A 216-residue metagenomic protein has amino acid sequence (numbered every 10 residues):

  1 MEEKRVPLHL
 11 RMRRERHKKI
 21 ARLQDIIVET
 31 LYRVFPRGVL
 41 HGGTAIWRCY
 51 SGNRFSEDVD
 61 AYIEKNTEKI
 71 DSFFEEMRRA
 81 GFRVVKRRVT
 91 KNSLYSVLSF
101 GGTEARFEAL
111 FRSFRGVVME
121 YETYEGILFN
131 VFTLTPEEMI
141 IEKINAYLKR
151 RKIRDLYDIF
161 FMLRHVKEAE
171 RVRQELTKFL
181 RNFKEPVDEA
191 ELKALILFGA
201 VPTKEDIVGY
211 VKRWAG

Functional and structural regions predicted by a protein language model:
M1-G38, S51-V59, E64-K65, K69-G216: Structured mid-to-C-terminal alpha-helical surface segments
L40-A45: Glycine-rich beta-strand-to-loop/alpha-helix junction loops that act as flexible
R48: Short N-terminal binding/cap micro-motifs at the start of the first secondary-structure element
